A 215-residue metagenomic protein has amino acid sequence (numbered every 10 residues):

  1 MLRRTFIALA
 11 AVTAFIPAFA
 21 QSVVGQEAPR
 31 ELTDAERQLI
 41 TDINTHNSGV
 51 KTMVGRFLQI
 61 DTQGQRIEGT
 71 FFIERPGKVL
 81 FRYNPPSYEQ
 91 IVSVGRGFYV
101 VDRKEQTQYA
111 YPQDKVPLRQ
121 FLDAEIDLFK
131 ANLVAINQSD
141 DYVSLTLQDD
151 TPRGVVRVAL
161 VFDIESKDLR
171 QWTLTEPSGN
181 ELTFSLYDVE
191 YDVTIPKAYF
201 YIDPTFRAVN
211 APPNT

Functional and structural regions predicted by a protein language model:
R3-I7: N-terminal export leaders
A10-A18: Bacterial N-terminal signal peptides
A18-E27: Boundary at the C-terminal end of the N-terminal hydrophobic targeting segment
T45-T62: A short, Trp-centered hydrophobic/proline-enriched beta-strand micro-motif
S48-T52, R66-E68, E74-P76, P86 (+5 more regions): Extracytoplasmic
T70-Q120, L182: An acidic-aromatic
E105-T151: Flexible, surface-exposed loop/linker segments and immediately adjacent secondary-structure boundaries
F129-A131, Q138-N214: Gly/Pro-enriched, hydrophobic low-complexity segments that function as extracytoplasmic propeptides/linkers
